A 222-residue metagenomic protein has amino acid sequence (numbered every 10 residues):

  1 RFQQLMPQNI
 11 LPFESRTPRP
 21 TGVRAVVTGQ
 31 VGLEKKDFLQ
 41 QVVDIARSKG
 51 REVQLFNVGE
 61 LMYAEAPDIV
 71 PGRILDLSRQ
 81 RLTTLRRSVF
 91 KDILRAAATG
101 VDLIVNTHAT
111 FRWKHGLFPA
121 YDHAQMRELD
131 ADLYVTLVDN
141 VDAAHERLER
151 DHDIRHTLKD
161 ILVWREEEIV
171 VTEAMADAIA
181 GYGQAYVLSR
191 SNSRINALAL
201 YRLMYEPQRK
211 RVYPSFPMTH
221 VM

Functional and structural regions predicted by a protein language model:
F2-R16, W164-H220: NTP-dependent small-molecule kinase module
P20-A25: Pre-Walker A (Motif I) flank of P-loop NTPase domains
V27-V42, V221: Glycine-rich phosphate-binding P-loop
V43-R86: Conserved substrate/cofactor phosphate-moiety recognition/catalytic segment in nucleotide-dependent phosphotransferases
V53-L55, Y134-T136, Q184-V187, R211: Conserved beta-strand scaffold positions in the cores of enzyme catalytic domains, especially in NTP/NDP-utilizing
V70-D76, R127-I169: A glycine- and Lys/Arg-enriched "phosphate-lid" helix/loop adjacent to the NTP-binding pocket of small-molecule kinases
R81-E128: Glycine-rich phosphate-binding loop used to anchor ATP phosphates in small-molecule kinases, encompassing both
A109-F111, N140-V141, T219: Short glycine-rich anion-binding loops that position phosphate/pyrophosphate groups of nucleotides and phosphorylated
